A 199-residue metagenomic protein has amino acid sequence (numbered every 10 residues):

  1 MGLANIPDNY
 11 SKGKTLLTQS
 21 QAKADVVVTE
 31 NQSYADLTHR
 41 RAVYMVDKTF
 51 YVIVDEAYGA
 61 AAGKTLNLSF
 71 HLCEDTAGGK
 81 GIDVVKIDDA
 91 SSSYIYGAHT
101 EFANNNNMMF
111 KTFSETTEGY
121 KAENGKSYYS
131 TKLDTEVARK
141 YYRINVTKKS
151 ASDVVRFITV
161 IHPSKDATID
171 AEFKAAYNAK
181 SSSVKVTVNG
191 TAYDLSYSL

Functional and structural regions predicted by a protein language model:
M1-L199: CBM-like, beta-strand-rich accessory domains located in the C-terminal region of large, secreted polysaccharide-active
